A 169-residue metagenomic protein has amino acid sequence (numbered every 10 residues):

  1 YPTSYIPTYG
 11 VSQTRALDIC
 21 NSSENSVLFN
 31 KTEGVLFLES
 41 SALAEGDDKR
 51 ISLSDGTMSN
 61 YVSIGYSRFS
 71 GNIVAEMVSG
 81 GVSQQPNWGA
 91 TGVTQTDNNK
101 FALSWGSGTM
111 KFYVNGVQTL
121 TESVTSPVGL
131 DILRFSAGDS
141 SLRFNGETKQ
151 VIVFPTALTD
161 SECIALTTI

Functional and structural regions predicted by a protein language model:
Y1-T32, E45-G46, T119, K149-I169: Extended recognition patches within non-cytosolic domains
V11-C20, G56, M77-Q84: Extracellular beta-rich ligand/substrate-recognition surface
L28-L43, V62, D97-N99, T148-V151: A carbohydrate-recognition surface predominantly in extracellular/luminal proteins
S40-A42, D55, L103: Non-cytosolic beta-sheet module surface loops
L43-G46, V114: Charge-rich, low-complexity N-terminal segments
D47-G65, V74-V78, I164-T167: Aromatic-rich beta-strand patches that line glycan-recognition/binding surfaces of extracellular proteins
Y66-V124: Extracellular glycan-interaction surfaces
G129-V153, L158: Extracellular glycan-interaction patches encoded by glycine-rich segments
